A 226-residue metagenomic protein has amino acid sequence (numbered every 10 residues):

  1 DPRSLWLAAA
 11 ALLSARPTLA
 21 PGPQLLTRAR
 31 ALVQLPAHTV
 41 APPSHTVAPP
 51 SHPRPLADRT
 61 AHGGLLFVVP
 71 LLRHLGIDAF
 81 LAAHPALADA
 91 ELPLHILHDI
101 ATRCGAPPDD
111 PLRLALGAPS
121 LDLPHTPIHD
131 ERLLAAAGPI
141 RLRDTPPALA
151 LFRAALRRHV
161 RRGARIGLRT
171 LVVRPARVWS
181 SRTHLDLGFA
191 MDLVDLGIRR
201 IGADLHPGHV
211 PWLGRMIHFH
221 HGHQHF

Functional and structural regions predicted by a protein language model:
D1-F226: Short, compositionally biased pre-sequence/patch detector
